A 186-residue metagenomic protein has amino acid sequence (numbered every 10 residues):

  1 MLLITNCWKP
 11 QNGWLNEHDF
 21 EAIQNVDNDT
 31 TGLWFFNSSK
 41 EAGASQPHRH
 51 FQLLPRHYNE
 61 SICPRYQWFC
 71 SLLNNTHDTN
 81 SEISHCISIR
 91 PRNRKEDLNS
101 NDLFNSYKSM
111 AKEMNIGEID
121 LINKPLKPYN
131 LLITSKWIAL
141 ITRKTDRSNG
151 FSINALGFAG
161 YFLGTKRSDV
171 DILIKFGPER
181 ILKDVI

Functional and structural regions predicted by a protein language model:
M1-I186: HIT superfamily nucleotide-processing domains
